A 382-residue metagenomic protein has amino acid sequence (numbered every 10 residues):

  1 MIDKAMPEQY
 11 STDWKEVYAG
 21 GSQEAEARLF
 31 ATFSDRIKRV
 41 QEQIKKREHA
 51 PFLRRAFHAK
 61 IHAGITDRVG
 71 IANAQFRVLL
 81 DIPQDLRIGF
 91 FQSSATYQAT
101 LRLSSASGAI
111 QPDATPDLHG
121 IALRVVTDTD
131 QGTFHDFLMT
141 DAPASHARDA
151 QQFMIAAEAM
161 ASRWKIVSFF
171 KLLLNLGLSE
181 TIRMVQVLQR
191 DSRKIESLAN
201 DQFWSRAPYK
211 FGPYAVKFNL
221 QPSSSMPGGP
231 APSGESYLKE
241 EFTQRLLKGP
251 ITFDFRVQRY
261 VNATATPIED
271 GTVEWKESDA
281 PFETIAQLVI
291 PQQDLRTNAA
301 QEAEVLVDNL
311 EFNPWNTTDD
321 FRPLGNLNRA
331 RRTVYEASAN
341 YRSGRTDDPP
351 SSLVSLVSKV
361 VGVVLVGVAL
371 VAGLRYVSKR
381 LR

Functional and structural regions predicted by a protein language model:
I2-V363: Active-site-adjacent core segments of small-molecule enzymes
V354-S378: Hydrophobic alpha-helical topogenic segments used for membrane insertion/localization
